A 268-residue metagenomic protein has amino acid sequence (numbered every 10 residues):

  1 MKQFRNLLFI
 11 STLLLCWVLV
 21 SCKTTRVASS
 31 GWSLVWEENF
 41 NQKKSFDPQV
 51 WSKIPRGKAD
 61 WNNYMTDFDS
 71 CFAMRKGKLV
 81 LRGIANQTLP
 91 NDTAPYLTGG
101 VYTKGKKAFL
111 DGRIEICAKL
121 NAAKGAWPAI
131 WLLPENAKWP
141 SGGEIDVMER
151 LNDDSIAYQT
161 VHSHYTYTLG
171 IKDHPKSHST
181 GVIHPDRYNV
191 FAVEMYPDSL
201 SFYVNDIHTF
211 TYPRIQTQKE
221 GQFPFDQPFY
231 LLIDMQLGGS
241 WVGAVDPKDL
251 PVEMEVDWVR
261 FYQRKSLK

Functional and structural regions predicted by a protein language model:
M1-S29: Bacterial Sec-dependent N-terminal signal peptides
K23-K268: GH16 jelly-roll
